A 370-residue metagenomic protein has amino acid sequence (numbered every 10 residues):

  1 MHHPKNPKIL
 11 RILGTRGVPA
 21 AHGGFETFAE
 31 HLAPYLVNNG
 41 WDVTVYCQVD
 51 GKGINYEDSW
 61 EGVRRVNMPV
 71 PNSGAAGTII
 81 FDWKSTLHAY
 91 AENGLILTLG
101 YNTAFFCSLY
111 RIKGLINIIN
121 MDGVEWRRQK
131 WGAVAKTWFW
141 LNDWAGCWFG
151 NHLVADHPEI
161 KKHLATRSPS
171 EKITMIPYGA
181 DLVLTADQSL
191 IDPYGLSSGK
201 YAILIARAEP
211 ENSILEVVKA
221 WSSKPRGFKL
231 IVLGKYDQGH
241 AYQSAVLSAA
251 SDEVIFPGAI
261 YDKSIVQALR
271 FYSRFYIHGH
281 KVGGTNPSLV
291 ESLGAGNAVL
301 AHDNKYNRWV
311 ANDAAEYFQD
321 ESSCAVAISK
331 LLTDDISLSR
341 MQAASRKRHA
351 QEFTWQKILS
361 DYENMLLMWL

Functional and structural regions predicted by a protein language model:
R11, P193-P225, I231: Conserved donor-binding/catalytic core segment of Leloir-type glycosyltransferases
G53, G77-D122, W126, G284: An aromatic- and histidine-rich active-site surface loop
L87-Y90, K136-L153, V246: Membrane-proximal helix-turn-helix segments that form the acceptor-binding/catalytic region of lipid-linked
I119, D143-A186, L196-S197, L204 (+1 more regions): Donor nucleotide-sugar binding/catalytic pocket of nucleotide-sugar-dependent glycosyltransferases
Q243-S264: Nucleotide-activated donor-binding/catalytic signature segment of Leloir-type glycosyltransferases, i.e., the conserved
F275, G294-A301: Short hydrophobic beta-strand element within catalytic cores of glycosyltransferases and related nucleotide-activated
H280-K281: Aromatic "clamp/platform" in nucleotide-sugar-dependent glycosyltransferases that forms part of the donor/acceptor
R308-K330, I336-S339: Change "using UDP/GDP/dTDP sugars" to "using nucleotide sugars
